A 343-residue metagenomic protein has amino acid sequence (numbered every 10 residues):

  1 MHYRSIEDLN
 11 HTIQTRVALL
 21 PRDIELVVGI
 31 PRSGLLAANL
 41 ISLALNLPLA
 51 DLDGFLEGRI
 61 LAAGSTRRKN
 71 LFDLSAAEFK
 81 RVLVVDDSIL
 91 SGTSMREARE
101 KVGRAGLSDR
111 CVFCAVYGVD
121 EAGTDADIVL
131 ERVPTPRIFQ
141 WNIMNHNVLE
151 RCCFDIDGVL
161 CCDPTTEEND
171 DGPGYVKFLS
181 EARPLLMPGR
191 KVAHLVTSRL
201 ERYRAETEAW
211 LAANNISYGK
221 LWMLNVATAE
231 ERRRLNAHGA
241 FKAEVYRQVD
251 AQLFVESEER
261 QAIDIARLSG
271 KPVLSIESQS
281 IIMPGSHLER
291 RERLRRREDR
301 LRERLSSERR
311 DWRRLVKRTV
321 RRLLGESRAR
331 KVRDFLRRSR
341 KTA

Functional and structural regions predicted by a protein language model:
M1-C153, C161-A182, A209, A213-I216 (+2 more regions): PRPP-associated nucleotide enzymes
D53-R59, N225-T228, E277-M283: Short, acidic/turn-prone active-site loops that include or flank metal/cofactor- and phosphate-binding residues
D86-D87, D155-D157, A240-A243, V255-E259: Acidic di-acidic motifs
I89-A98, F241, E258-L268: Acidic, divalent-metal-coordinating active-site segment for phosphoryl/phosphodiester hydrolysis, typified by short
C114-V119, A251-E292: Acidic, Mg2+-coordinating phosphoryl-transfer loop and its flanking beta/alpha structural elements, shared across
L185-E208, W222: Substrate-recognition element of Asp-dependent hydrolases with the DxDx(T/V) motif
R204-A251: Substrate-recognition "cap/lid" segment bordering the active-site pocket of phosphatases
S286-A343: Membrane-proximal basic amphipathic "stem/tether" segments
